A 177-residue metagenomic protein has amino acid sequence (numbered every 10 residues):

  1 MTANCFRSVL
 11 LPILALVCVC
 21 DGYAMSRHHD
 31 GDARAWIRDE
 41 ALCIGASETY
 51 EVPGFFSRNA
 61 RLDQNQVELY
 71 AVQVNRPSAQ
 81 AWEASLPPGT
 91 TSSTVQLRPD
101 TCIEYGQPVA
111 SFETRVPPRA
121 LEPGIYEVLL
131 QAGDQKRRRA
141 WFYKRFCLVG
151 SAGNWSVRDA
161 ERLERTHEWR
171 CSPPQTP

Functional and structural regions predicted by a protein language model:
M1-L10: Bacterial N-terminal signal peptides that target proteins for export
V9-C18: Bacterial N-terminal signal peptides
L11, W36, V95-Q96, A140 (+1 more regions): Residue-level signal for mature regions of secreted extracellular proteins and peptides
V19, L42-I44, T101-I103, F146-L148 (+1 more regions): Sequence contexts marking disulfide-bonded cysteines in secreted/extracellular proteins
Y23-D30, G133-P177: Extended, polar beta-sheet/loop recognition surfaces of beta-rich domains that mediate binding to diverse ligands
D32-Q66: Contiguous beta-strand segments within globular domains
T49-Y50, P108, G153, P177: Secreted/processed peptides and extracellular or luminal domains of membrane proteins
N65-E122, L129-S156: Extended, well-structured beta-strand/loop surface patches that form recognition or cofactor-anchoring regions within
